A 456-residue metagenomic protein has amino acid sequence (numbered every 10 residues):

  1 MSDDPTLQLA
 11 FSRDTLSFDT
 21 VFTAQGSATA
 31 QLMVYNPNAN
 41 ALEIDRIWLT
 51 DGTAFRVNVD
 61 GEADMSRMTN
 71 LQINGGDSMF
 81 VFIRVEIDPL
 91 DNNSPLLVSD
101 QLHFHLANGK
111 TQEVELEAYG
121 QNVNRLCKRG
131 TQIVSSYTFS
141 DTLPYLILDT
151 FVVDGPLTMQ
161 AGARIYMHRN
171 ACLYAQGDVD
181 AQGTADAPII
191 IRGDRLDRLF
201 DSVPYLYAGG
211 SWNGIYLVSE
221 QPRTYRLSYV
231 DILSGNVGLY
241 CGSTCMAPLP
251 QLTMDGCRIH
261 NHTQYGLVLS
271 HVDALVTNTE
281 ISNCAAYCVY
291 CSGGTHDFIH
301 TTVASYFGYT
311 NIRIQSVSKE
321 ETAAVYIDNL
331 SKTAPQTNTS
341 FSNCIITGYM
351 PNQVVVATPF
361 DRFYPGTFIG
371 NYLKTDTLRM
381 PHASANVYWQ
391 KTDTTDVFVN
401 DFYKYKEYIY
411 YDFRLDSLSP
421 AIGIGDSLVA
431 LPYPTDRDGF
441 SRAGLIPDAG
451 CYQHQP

Functional and structural regions predicted by a protein language model:
Q8-T20, Q25-S27, M65-Y411, L418-Y433 (+3 more regions): Beta-strand/loop edge motif enriched in small/polar residues
T29-Q31: A short beta-strand segment in extracellular, disulfide-stabilized domains
V34-N38: Asparagine-centered strand-capping/turn motif at beta-strand->loop junctions
N40-D45, T53: Short beta-strand/loop motifs in extracellular/secreted proteins, especially within beta-sandwich accessory domains
W48-R67: Short, solvent-exposed loop/linker segments at beta-strand-coil boundaries, enriched for Pro/Gly and Ser/Thr
